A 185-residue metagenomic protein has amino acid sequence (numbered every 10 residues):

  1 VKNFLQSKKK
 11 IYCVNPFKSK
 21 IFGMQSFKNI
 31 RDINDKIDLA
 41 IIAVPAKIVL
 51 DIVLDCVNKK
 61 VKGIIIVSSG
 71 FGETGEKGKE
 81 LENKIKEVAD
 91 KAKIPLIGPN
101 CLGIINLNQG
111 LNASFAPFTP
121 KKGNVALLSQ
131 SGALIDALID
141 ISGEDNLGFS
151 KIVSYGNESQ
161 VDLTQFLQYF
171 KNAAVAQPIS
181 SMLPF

Functional and structural regions predicted by a protein language model:
V1-F185: Catalytic-core regions of core metabolic enzymes, especially those transforming organic acids/acyl-group intermediates
